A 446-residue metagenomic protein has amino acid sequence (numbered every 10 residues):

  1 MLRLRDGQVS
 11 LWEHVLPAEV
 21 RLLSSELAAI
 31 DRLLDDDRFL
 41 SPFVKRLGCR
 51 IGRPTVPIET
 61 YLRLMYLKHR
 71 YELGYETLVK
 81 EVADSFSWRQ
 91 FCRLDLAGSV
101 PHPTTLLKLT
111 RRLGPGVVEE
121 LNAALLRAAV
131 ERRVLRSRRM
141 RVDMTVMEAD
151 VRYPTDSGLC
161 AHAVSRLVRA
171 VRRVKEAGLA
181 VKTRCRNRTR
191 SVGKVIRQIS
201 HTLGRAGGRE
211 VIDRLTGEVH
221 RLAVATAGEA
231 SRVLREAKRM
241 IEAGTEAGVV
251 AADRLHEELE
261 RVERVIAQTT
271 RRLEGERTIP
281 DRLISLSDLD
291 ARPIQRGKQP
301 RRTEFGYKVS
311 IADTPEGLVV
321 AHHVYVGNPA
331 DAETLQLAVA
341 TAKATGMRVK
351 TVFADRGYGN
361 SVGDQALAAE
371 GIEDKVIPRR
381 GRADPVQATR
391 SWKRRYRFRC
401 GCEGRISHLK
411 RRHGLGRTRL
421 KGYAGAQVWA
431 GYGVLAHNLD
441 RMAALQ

Functional and structural regions predicted by a protein language model:
M1-D37, S41, M442-L445: Charged, often Cys/His-bearing segments associated with DNA-binding zinc-finger transcription factors
S25, L64, L78-K80, H102-L106 (+8 more regions): Short, conserved catalytic/metal-binding motifs centered on acidic residues
P42-L62, H69-R136: Basic, low-complexity intrinsically disordered segments
L96-D288: Active-site- or DNA-interface-adjacent structural scaffold in DNA-acting proteins
L283-R301: Flexible, glycine/threonine-enriched loop-and-boundary segments that flank and lead into catalytic domains of large
R296-P300, H323-A330, W392-R397, K421-G425: Short, contiguous acidic/charged loop-to-helix segments that flank catalytic cores in large enzymes
Q299-T345: Electropositive, glycine- and tryptophan-enriched low-complexity nucleic-acid-binding patches
T351, R356-A424, V428: Helix-centered, glycine/charged polyanion-binding patches within enzymatic domains that contact phosphate-containing
